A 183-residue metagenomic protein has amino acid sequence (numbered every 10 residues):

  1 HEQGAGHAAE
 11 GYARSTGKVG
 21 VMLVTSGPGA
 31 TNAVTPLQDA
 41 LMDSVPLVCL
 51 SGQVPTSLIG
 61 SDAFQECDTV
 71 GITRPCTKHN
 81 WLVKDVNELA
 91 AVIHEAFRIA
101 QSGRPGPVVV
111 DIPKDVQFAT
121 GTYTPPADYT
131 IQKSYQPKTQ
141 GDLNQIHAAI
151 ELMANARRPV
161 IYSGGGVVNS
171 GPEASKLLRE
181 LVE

Functional and structural regions predicted by a protein language model:
H1-E183: N-terminal alpha/beta PP-like core and its mobile active-site loop of ThDP/TPP-dependent enzymes
